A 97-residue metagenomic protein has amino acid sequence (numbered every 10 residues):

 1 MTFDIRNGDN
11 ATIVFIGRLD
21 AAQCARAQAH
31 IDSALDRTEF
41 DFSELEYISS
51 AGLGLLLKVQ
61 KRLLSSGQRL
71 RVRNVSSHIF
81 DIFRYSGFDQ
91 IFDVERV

Functional and structural regions predicted by a protein language model:
M1-V14: Short beta-strand/loop segment at the start of cytosolic alpha/beta domains
L19-F92: Amphipathic alpha-helical interaction surfaces in cytosolic regulatory modules
D93-V97: Short acidic-hydrophobic, aromatic-tinged amphipathic segments that line or gate anion-handling sites
